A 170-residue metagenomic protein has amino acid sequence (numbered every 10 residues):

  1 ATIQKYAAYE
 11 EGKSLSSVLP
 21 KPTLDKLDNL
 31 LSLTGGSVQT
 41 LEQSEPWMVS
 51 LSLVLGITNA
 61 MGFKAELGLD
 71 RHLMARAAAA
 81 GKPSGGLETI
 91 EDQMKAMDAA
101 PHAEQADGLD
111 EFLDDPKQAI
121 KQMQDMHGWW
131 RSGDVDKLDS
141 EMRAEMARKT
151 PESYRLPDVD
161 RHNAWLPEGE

Functional and structural regions predicted by a protein language model:
A1-A164: Structured, acidic catalytic/metal-binding patches in enzyme active sites
W165-E170: Catalytic-pocket segment enriched in acidic/His residues
